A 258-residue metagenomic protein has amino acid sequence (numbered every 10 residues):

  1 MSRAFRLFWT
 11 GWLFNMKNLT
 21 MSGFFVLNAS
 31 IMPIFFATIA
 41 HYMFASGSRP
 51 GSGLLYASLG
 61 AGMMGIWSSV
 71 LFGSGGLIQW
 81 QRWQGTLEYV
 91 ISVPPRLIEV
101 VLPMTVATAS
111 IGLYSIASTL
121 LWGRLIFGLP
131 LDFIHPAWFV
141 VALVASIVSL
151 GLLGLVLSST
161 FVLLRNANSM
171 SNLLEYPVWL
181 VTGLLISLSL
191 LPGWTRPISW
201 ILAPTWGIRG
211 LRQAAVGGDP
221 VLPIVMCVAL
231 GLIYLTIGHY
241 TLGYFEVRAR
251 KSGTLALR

Functional and structural regions predicted by a protein language model:
M1-R258: Hydrophobic transmembrane alpha-helices and immediately adjacent juxtamembrane helices of multi-pass inner-membrane
